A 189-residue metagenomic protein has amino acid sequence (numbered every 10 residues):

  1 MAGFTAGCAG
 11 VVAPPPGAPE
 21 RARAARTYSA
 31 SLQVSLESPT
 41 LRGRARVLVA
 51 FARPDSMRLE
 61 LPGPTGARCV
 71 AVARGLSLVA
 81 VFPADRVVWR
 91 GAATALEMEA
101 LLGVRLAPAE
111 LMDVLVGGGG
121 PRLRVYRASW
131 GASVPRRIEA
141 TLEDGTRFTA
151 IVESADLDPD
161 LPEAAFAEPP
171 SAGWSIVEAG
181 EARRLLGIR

Functional and structural regions predicted by a protein language model:
M1-G7: Bacterial N-terminal signal peptides
G7-L48, A52, S56, S175-R189: N-terminal leader/targeting segments and the immediate start of mature chains
G10, A84, G120-R189: Non-transmembrane domains of secretory- and envelope-associated proteins
T27-S35, G103, A107-P108, M112-D113: Tryptophan-anchored aromatic micro-motifs
L32-L36, R58-P62, R136-L142: Short beta-strand segments that buttress and anchor functional surface loops
L41-A45, C69-A73, F148: Amphipathic hydrophobic-ligand
V47-F51, A73, V125-A128: Extended lipid/amphipathic-ligand handling interfaces
D55-P108: An acidic-aromatic
